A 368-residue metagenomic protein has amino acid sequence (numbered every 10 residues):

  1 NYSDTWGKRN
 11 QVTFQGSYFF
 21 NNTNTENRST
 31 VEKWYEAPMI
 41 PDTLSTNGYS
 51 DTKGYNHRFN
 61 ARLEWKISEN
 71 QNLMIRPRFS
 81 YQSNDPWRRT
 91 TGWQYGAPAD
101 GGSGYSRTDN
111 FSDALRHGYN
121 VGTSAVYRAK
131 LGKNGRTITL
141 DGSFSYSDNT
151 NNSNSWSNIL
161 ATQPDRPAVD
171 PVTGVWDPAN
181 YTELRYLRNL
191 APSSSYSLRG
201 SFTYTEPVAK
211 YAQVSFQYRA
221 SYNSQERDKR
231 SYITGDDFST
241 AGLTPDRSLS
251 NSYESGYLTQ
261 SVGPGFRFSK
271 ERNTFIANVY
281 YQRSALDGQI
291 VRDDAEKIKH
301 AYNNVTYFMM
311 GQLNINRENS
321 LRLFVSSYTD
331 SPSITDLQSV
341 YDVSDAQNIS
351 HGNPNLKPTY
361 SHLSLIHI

Functional and structural regions predicted by a protein language model:
N1-L365: Primarily recognizes Gram-negative and organellar outer-membrane beta-barrels
